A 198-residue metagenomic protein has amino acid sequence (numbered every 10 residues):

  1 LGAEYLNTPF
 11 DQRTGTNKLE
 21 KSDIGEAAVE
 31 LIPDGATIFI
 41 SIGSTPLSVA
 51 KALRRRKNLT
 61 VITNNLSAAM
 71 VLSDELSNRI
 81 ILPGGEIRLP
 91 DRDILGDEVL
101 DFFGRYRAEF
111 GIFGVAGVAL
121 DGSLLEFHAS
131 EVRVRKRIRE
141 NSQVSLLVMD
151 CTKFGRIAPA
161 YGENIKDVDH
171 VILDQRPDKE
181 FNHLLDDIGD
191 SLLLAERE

Functional and structural regions predicted by a protein language model:
L1-F39, A50-R55, I62, S73-N78: HTH-adjacent hinge/linker in prokaryotic transcriptional regulators
R13, K21, R56, R135-R139 (+1 more regions): Basic side chains
L19, D23, R56-N64, G84 (+2 more regions): A signal for specific C-terminal beta-sheet/loop modules enriched in small/flexible residues with GP/PG/PP motifs
G35, R56-N58, S142, V168: A general structural motif
S41-G43: Glycine-rich beta-strand-to-loop/alpha-helix junction loops that act as flexible
L66-E198: Conserved phosphate- and dinucleotide-binding cores of soluble alpha/beta proteins, encompassing both enzyme active
